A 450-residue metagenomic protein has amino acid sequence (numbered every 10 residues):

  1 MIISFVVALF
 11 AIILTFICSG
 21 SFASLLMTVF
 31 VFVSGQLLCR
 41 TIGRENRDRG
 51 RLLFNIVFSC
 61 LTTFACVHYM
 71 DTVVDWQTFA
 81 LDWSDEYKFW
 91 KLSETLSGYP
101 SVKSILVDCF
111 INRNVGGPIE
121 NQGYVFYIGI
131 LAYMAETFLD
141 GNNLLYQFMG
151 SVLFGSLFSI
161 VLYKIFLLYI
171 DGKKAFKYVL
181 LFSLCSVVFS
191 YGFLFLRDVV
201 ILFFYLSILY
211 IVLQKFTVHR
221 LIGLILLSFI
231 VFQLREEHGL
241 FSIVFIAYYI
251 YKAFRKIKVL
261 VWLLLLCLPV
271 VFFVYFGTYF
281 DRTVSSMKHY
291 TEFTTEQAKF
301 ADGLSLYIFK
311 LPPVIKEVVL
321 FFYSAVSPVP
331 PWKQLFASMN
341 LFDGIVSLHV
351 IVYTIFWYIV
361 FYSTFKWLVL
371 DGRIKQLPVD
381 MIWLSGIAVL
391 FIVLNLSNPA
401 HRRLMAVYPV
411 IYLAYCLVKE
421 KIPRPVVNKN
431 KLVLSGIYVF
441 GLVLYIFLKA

Functional and structural regions predicted by a protein language model:
M1-H68, V261-L265: Start-transfer (signal-anchor) and selected internal transmembrane alpha helices of multi-pass inner/ER membrane
I2-F10, F58, G223, G372-V393: Transmembrane alpha-helix segments characteristic of polytopic inner-membrane glycan-assembly/cell-envelope
D85-D140, S324: Short hydrophobic/aromatic helix or loop-helix immediately within or flanking a transmembrane segment in polytopic
P118-F126, M134-L157, I345-I355: Loop-to-helix entry region of an early transmembrane alpha helix in multi-pass inner-membrane enzymes
Y163, L168-K174, Q214-H219, S338-D343 (+1 more regions): Membrane-interface helix-loop-helix junctions at transmembrane boundaries of multi-pass membrane enzymes, predominantly
F193-V200: Short acidic/glycine- and proline-prone juxtamembrane loop motifs at membrane-interface regions of multi-pass membrane
V200-F216, V410, A414: Specific aromatic-rich, kink-prone transmembrane helix
G223-K375: Alpha-helical transmembrane segments and terminal signal-anchor/GPI-anchor hydrophobic tails, characterized by long
